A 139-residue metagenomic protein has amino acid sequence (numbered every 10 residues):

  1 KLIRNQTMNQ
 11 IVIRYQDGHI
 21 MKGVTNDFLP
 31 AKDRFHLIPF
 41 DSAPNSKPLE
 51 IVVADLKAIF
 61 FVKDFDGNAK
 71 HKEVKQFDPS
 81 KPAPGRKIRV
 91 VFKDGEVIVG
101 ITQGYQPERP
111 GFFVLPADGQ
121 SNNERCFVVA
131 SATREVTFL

Functional and structural regions predicted by a protein language model:
L2: Cationic, low-complexity basic patches in intrinsically disordered or flexible, solvent-exposed regions
N5-L139: Conserved RNA-binding domains used in RNP assembly and mRNA/RNA metabolism
